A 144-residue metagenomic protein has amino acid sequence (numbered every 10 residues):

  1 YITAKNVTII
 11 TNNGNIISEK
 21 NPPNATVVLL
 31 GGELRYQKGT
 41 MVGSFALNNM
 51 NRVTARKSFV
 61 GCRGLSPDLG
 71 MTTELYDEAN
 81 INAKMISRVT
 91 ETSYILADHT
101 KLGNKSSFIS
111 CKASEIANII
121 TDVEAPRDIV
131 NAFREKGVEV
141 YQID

Functional and structural regions predicted by a protein language model:
Y1-T3: Glycine-rich beta-alpha loop segments
N6-V7: EF-Ts-like protein-protein interaction surfaces
I10, N15-D144: Conserved phosphate- and dinucleotide-binding cores of soluble alpha/beta proteins, encompassing both enzyme active
